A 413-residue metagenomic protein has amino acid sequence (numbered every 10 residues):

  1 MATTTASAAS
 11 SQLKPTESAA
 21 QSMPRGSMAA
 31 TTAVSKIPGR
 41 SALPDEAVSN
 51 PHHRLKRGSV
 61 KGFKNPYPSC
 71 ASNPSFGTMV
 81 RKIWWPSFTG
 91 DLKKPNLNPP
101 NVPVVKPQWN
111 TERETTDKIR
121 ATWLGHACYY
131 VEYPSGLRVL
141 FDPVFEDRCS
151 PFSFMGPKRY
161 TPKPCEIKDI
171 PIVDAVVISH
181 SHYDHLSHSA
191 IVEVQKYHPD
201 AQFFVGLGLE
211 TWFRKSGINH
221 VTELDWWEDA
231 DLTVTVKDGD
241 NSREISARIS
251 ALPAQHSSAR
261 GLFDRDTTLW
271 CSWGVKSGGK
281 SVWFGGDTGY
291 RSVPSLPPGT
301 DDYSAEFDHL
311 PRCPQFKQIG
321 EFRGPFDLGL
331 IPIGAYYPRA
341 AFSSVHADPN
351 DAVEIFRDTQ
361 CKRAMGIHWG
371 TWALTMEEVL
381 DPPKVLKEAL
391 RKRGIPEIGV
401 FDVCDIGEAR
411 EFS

Functional and structural regions predicted by a protein language model:
M1-D169, K276-G286, D327-L328, G334: Metallo-beta-lactamase
M1-T4, S10-G62, Y67, A71 (+6 more regions): Cap/insert and terminal regions of metallo-dependent hydrolase folds
K93-T116, V205-K280, K387-F412: Metallo-beta-lactamase
C128, E132, T233-G324, A341-N350: Catalytic core of the metallo-beta-lactamase
V131, D142, H180, F203 (+4 more regions): Divalent metal-coordination and catalytic microenvironments
P143-E146, S181, G208-L209, L252-H256 (+3 more regions): Active-site metal-binding loops of divalent metal-dependent hydrolases
E146-R148, V221, S295: Active-site-proximal segments of catalytic enzyme domains that coordinate small-molecule cofactors or metal ions
V173-D184: Metallo-beta-lactamase
